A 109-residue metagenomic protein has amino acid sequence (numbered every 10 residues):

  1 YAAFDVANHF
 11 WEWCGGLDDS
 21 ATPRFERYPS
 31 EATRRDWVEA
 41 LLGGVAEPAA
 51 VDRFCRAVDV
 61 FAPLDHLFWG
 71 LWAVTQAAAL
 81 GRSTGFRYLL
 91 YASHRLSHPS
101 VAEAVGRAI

Functional and structural regions predicted by a protein language model:
A3-P48, P63-R82, H98: Active-site activation/catalytic loop segments of kinase-like enzymes and analogous catalytic loops in related
E47-V60: Acidic, serine/threonine- and proline-rich low-complexity regulatory regions
L71, Q76, L80-I109: Regulatory N- and C-terminal appendages and interdomain linkers associated with kinase/kinase-like NTP transferase
